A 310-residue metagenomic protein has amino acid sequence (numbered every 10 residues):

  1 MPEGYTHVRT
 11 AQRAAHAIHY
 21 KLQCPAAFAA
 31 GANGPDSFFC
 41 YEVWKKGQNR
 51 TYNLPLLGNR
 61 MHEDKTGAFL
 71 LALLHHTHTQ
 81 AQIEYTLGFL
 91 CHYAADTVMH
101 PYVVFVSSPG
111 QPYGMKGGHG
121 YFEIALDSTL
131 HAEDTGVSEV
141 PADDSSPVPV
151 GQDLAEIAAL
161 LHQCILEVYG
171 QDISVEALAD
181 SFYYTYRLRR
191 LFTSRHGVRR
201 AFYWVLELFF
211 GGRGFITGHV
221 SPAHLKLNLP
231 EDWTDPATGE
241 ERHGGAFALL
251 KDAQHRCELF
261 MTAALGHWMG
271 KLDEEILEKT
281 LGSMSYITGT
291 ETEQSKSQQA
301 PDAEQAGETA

Functional and structural regions predicted by a protein language model:
M1-T86, Y93-A310: N-terminal leader/auxiliary helical segments
